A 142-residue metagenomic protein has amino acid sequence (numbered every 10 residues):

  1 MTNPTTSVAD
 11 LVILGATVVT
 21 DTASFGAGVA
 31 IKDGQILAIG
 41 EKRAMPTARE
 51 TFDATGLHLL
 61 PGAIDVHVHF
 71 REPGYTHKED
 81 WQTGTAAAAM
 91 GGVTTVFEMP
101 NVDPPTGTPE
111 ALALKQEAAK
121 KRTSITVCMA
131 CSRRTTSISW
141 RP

Functional and structural regions predicted by a protein language model:
T2-G62: Histidine-rich, glycine-flanked metal-binding segment
T5, Q116-P142: Metal-coordinating catalytic core of metallo-dependent amide/deamination hydrolases
A16, G34, A88, G92 (+1 more regions): Residue-level signal for inorganic ion chemistry
A27, Q35, G92, A111 (+1 more regions): General structural feature for long, well-ordered alpha-helical segments within catalytic domains of soluble enzymes
K32-D33, T47, A113-E117, R141: Replace "anionic and nucleotidyl ligands
E41-K42, P100-V102, C131: Short, ordered loop/turn segments at secondary-structure junctions
P46, P105-T106, T136: Generic structural signal for helix capping and beta-alpha/helix-loop junctions
A54-T123: Metal-associated gating/positioning segment near the N- to mid-region
